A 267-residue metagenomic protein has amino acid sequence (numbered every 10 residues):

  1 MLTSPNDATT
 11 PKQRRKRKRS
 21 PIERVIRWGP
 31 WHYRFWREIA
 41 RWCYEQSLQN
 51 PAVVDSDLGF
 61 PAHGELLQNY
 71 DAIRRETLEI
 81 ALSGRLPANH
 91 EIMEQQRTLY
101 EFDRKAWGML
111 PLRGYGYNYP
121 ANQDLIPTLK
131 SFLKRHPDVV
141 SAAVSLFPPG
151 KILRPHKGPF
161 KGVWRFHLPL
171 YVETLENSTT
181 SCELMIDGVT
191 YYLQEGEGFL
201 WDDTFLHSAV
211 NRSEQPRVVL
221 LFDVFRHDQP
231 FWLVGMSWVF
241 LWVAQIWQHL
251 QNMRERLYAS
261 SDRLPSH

Functional and structural regions predicted by a protein language model:
L2-P155, F231, G235-H267: Fe(II)/2-oxoglutarate oxygenase catalytic core
V140-V144, W164-P169, T180-E183, G198: Conserved active-site beta-strand-loop modules that form the wall/rim of enzyme catalytic pockets and either contain
L146-P148, P159-E176: Short, conserved beta-strand element in jelly-roll/cupin
L153-H156, W201, H207-S213: Short beta-strand His + acidic residue motifs that chelate non-heme Fe in jelly-roll/DSBH and cupin folds
F160-G162, E183-V189, V234-W242: Short intrinsically disordered coil segments
R165-L170, L200, Q215-W232: A short hydrophobic beta-strand segment most commonly corresponding to one strand of the jelly-roll/cupin
L170-E195: A short beta-strand-loop-beta hairpin characteristic of the jelly-roll/cupin
Y191-L206: Conserved metal-binding segment of the jelly-roll/cupin
